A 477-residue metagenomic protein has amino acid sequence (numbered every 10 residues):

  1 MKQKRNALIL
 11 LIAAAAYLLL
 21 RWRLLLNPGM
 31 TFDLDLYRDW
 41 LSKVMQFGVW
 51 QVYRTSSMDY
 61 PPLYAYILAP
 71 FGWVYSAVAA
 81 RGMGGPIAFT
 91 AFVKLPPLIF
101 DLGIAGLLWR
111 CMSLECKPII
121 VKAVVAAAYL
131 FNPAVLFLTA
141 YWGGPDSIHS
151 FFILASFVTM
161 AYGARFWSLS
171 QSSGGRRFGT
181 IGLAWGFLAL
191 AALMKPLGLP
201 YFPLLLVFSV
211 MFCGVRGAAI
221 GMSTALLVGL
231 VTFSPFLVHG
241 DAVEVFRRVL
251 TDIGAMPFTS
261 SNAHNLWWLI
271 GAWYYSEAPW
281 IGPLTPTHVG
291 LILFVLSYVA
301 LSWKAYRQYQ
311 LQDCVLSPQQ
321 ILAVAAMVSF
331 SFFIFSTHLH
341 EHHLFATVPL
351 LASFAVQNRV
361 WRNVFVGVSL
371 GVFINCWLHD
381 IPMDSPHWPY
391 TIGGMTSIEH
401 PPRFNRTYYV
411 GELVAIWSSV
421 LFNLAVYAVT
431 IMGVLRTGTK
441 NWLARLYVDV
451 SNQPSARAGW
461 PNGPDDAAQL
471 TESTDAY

Functional and structural regions predicted by a protein language model:
K2, R165-Q171, Y201-L227, L237-D241: Perimembrane helix-loop-helix junctions
Q3-D35, F47-W50, K94, L98-D101 (+2 more regions): Transmembrane signal-anchor helices characteristic of membrane glycosylation enzymes that use polyprenol
R5, I253-F335, W442-R445: Aromatic/glycine/proline-enriched transmembrane-helix motif characteristic of membrane-embedded glycan-assembly enzymes
I12-A13, G214-L237, V366-I374: Hydrophobic alpha-helical membrane-interfacial segments at the cytosolic entry of transmembrane helices
M30, V238-A242, F246-H264, P283-P286 (+3 more regions): Transmembrane helical bundles and short interhelical boundary loops of multi-pass, membrane-embedded
D33-L63, F71-R81, A164-W167, G240-R248: Extracytosolic helix-loop segments that constitute the early lumenal/periplasmic catalytic or substrate-binding loops
A91-C116, A155, L296-R307: Transmembrane-helix motifs of polytopic, lipid-linked glycan transferases
L107-R110, H149-L169, L350-L351: Specific aromatic-rich, kink-prone transmembrane helix
